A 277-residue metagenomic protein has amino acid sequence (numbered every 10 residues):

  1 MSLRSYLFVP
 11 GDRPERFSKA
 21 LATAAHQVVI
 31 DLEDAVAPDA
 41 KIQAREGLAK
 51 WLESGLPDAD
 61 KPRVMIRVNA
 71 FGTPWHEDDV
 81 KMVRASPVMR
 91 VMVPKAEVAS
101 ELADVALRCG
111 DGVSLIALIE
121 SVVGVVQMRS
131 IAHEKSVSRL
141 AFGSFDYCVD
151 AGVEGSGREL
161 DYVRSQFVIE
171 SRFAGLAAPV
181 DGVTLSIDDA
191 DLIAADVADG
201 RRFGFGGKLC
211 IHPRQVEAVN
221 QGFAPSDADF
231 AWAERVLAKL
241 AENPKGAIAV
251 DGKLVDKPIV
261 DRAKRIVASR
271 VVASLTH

Functional and structural regions predicted by a protein language model:
M1-H277: Expand to "…catalyze enediolate/carbanion chemistry for C-C bond making/breaking, isomerization, decarboxylation
